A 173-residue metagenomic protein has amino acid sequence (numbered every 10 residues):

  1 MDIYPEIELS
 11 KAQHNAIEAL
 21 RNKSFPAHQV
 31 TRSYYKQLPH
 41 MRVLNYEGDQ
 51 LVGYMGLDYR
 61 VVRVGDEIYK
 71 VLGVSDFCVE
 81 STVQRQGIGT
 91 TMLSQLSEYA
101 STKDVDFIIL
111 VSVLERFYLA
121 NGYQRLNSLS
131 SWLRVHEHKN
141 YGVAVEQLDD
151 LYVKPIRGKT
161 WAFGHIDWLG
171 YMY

Functional and structural regions predicted by a protein language model:
I3-C78: A conserved beta-strand-loop-helix scaffold within acyl/acetyltransferase catalytic domains
S24, Y99, F117: Short alpha-helical functional segments enriched in proximate histidine and acidic residues
G48-Q50, T82, P155-T160: Short loop segments at secondary-structure junctions
D58-Y59, M92-L96, S131-H138: Short acidic (Asp/Glu) patches
V79, R85-E98: Conserved acetyl-CoA-binding loop-helix of GNAT-fold acetyltransferases
T102-D106, S112-E137: Conserved active-site alpha-helix within GNAT-family acetyltransferase domains
L133-Y173: C-terminal "cap" of GNAT-fold acetyltransferases
